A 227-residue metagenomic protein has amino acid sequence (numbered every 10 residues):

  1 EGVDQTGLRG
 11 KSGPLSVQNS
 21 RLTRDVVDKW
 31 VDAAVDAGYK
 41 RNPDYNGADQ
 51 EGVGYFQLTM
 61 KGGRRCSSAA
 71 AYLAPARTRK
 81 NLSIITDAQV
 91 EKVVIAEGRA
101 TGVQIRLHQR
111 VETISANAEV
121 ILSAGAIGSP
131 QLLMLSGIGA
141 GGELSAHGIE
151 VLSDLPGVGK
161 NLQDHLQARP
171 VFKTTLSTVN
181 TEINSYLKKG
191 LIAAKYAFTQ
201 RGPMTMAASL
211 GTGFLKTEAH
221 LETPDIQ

Functional and structural regions predicted by a protein language model:
E1-A100, R106, R169-A193: Conserved redox-cofactor binding core of oxidoreductases
L8-G10, T78, S115, T205-M206 (+1 more regions): Extracellular/periplasmic catalytic domains that process cell-envelope and extracellular macromolecules
D25-V27, Q131, T223: Short helix/loop capping segments that flank catalytic or ligand/cofactor-binding pockets
L82-S83, T113, A118-V120, T212 (+1 more regions): Beta-sheet entry/capping signal
K92-A96, A100-K195, T199-P203: Glycine-rich loop(s) and the adjacent beta-strand/alpha-helix scaffold that form part
H147, Q200-G202, A208-Q227: C-terminal catalytic lobe of FAD-dependent flavoproteins
